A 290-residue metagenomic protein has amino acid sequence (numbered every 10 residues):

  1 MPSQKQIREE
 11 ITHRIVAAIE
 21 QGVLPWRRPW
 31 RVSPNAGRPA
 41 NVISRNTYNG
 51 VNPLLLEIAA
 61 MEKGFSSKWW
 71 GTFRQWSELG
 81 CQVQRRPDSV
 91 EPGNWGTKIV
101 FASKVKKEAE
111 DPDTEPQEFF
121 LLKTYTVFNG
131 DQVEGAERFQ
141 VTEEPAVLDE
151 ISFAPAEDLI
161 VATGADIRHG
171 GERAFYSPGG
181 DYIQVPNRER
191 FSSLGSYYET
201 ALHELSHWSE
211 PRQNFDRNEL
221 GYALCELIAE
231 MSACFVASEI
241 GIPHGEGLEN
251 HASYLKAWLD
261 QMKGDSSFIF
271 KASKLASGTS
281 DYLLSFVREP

Functional and structural regions predicted by a protein language model:
M1-P290: N-terminal accessory/interface modules of nucleic-acid-binding and processing proteins
